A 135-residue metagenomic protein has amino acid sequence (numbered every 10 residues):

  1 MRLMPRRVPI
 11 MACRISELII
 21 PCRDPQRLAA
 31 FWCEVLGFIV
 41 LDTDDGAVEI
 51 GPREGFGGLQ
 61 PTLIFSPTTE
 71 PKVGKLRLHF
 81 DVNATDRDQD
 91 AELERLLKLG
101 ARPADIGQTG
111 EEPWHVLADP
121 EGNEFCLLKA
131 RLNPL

Functional and structural regions predicted by a protein language model:
R2-A29, L78, A84, R131-L135: N-terminal beta-strand motif that seeds the catalytic metal site of vicinal oxygen chelate
M11, E49-G58, L63-K75, V82-D86 (+2 more regions): Domain-length accessory/inserted modules outside core catalytic folds
A12, I19-T62, K98, E111: Core segments of cupin and vicinal oxygen chelate
R23-P25, F80-E121: Vicinal oxygen chelate
L36, D44, S66-V73, E92 (+1 more regions): A solvent-exposed interaction/effector surface
F56-P61, N123-F125, L135: Short, charged/polar, Gly/Pro-enriched secondary-structure boundary elements
T109, L128-A130: Residue-level structural signal for beta-strand termini and adjacent loop
